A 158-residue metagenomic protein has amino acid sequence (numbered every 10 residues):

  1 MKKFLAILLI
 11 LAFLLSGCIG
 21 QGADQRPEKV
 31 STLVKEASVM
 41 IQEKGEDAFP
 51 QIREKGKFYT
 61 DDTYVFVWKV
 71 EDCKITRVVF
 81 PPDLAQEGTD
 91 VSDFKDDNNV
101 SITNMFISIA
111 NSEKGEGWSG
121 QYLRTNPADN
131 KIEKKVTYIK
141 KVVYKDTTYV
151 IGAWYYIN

Functional and structural regions predicted by a protein language model:
M1-G22: Secretory targeting signatures
C18-N158: N-terminal membrane-sensor/transducer module of prokaryotic signaling receptors
